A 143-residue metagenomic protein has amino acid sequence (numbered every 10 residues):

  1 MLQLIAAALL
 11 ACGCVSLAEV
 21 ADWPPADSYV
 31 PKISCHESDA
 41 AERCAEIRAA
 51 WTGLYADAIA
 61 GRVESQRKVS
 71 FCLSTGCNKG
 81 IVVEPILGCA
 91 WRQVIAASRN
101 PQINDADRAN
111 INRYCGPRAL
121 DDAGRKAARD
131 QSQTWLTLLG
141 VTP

Functional and structural regions predicted by a protein language model:
M1-A7: Sec-dependent signal peptide recognition, specifically the positively charged N-region followed immediately by
V15-L17: Bacterial signal peptide processing site
E19-E46: N-terminal low-complexity, Pro/Thr/Ser-rich intrinsically disordered segments that act as propeptides or flexible
W23-P24, A106-P143: Terminal, low-structured helical/coil segments at or just beyond the last alpha-helical repeat
P31, D39, L54-V69, L73-N78 (+4 more regions): Short helix-capping/linker turns of helical repeat alpha-solenoids
E46-R48, V82-L87: Structural signature of tandem alpha-helical TPR/SEL1-like repeats, specifically the intra-repeat loop/turn
